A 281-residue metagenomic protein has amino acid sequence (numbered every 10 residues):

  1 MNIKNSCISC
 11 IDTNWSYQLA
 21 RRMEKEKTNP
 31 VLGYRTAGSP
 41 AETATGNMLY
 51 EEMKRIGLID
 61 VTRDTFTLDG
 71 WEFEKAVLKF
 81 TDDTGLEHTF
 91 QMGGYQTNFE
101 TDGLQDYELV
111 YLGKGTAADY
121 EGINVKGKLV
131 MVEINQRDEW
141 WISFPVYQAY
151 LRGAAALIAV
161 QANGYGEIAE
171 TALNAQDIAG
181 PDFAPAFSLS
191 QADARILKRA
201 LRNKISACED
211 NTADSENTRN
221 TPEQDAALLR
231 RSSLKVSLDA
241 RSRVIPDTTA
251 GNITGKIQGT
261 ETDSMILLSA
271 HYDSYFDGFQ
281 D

Functional and structural regions predicted by a protein language model:
N2, S9-N14, Q18-L129: Noncatalytic luminal/extracellular "stalk/propeptide" segments of secretory-pathway proteins
S6-I8, A149-Y150: Residue-level recognition of alpha-helix boundary/capping or hinge positions
T13-L32, A37-P40, L49-I56, K114 (+6 more regions): Catalytic-core environment of secreted peptidases
T43, G70-E74, E139-S143, Y165-A172 (+1 more regions): Extracytoplasmic/secreted cell-surface and envelope-processing proteins
R63, L112, V132, A159 (+1 more regions): General beta-strand structural signal in soluble alpha/beta enzymes
A76-K79, T171-G180: Short low-complexity, flexible loop/linker segments enriched in glycine and/or proline with clustered acidic
T89-G122, Q176-D281: Soluble metallo-hydrolase cores and metallopeptidase-like ectodomains found primarily in the secretory/periplasmic
